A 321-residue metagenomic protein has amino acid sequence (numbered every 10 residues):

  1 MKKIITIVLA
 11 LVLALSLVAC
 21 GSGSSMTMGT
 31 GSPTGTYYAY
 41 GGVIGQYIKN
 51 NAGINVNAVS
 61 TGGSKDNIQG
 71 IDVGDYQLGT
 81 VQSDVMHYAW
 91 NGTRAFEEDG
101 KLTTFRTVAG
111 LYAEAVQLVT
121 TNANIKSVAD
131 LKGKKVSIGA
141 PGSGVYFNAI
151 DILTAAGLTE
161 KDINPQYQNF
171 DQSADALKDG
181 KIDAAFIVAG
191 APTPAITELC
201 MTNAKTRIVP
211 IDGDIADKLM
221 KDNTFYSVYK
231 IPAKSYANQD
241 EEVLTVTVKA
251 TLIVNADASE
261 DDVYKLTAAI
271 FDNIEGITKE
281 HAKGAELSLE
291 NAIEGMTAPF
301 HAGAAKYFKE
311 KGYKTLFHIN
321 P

Functional and structural regions predicted by a protein language model:
M1-L9: Positively charged n-region of N-terminal signal peptides that target proteins for export
S16-A19: C-terminal motif of bacterial Sec signal peptides marking the signal peptidase cleavage site
S24-V56, G110, E114-D179, E294 (+1 more regions): Bilobed "Venus flytrap"/periplasmic-binding protein-like clamshell domains and structurally analogous long
Y40, Q172, D179, A189-A204 (+3 more regions): An extracytoplasmic/periplasmic, membrane-proximal ligand-sensing/linker region
G42-Q46, V59-E98, L118-T121, K126 (+3 more regions): Pocket-flanking alpha-helical
S83-V85, G92-F96, E160-T251, A258: Pocket-lining segment of extracytoplasmic ligand-binding domains
A89-G92, T103-G110: Short beta-strand-centered segments that line the small-molecule binding cleft or hinge of alpha/beta clamshell
K135-D151, T224-T297: Ligand-binding clefts/hinges and TM-proximal coupling segments of bilobed small-molecule sensing domains
